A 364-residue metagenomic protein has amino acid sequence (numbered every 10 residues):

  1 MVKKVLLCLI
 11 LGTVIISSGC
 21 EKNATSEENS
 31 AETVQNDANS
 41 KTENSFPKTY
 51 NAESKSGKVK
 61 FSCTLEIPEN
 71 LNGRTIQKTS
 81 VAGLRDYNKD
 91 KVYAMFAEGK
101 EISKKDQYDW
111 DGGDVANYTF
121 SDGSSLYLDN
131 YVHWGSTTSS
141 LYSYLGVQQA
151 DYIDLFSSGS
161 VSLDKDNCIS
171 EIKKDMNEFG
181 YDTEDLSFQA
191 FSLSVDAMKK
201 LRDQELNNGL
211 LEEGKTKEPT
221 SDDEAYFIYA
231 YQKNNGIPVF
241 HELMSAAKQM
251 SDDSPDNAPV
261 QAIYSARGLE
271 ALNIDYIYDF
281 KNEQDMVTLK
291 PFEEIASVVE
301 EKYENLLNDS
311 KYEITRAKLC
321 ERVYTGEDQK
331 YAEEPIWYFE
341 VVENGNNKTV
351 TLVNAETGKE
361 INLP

Functional and structural regions predicted by a protein language model:
M1-V5, L9-L11, E21: Positively charged n-region of N-terminal signal peptides that target proteins for export
I15-G19: C-terminal motif of bacterial Sec signal peptides marking the signal peptidase cleavage site
E21-K248: Preferential activation on post-signal-peptide N-terminal prodomains/segments of secreted or lumenal proteins
N29, V323-P364: Activation/maturation switch segments at domain boundaries
K60, N117-T119, Q261, E313 (+2 more regions): Ser/Thr- (and often Asn-) enriched beta-sheet segments in non-cytosolic proteins
N88, D164, K290-E294, N354: Helix N-cap and loop-to-helix transition residues
L126-T138, V239-L272, N347-P364: A short, surface-exposed beta-strand/turn
E171, D175-V341: Segments that shape or occlude catalytic/ligand-binding pockets
